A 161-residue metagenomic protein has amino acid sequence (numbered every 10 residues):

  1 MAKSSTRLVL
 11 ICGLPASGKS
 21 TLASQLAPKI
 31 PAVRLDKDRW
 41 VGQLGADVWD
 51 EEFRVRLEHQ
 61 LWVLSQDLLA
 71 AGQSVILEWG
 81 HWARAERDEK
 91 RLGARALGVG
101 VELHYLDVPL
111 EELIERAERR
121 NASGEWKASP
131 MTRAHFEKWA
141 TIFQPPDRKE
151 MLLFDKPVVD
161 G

Functional and structural regions predicted by a protein language model:
A2-L8, S17, Q25, K29 (+1 more regions): Conserved GTP-binding G-domain of TRAFAC-class P-loop NTPases and closely related GTPase folds
I11: Hydrophobic anchor at the beta1->P-loop junction of P-loop NTPases
L14: P-loop (Walker A) phosphate-binding loop of NTP-binding proteins
S17-Q73, R119: Conserved substrate/cofactor phosphate-moiety recognition/catalytic segment in nucleotide-dependent phosphotransferases
P31, G72-Q73, G98-G100, K149-F154: A generic structural signal for alpha->beta connector loops
R39-V41, W82, D107-L113: Conserved nucleotide-binding/hydrolysis micro-motifs of P-loop NTPases
F53-E102: Glycine-rich phosphate-binding loop used to anchor ATP phosphates in small-molecule kinases, encompassing both
L97-A117: Conserved phosphate-donor/acceptor-positioning beta-strand/loop module used by diverse small-molecule
